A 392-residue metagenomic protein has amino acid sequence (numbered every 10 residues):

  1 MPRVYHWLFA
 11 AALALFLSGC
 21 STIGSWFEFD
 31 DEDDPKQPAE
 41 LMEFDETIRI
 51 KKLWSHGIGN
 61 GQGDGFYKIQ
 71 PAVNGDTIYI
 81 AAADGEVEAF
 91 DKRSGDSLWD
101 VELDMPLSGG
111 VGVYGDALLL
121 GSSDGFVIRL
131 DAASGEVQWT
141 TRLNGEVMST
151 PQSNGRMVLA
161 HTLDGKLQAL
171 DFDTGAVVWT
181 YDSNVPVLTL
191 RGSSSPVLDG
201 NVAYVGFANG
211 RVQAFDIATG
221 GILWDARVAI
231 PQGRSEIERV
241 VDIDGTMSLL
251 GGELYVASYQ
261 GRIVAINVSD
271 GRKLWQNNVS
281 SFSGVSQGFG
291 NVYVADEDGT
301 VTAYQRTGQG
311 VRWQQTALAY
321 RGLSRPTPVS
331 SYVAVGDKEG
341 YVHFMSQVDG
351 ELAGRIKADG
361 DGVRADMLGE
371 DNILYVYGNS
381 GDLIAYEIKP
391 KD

Functional and structural regions predicted by a protein language model:
M1-C20: Sec-dependent bacterial lipoprotein signal peptides
F16-A39: Bacterial Sec signal peptide processing site at the extreme N-terminus
G24, E32, T47-A72, W99-Y114 (+7 more regions): Extracytoplasmic beta-rich repeat domains
A82, S122-S123, T162, F207 (+4 more regions): Structural signature of WD-repeat beta-propellers
G85, D124-F126, G165, G210 (+4 more regions): Short coil/turn segments within WD40 beta-propeller repeats
D91-S94, D131-S134, D171-G175, I217-G220 (+4 more regions): Short loop/turn segments that connect beta-strands within beta-propeller blades
